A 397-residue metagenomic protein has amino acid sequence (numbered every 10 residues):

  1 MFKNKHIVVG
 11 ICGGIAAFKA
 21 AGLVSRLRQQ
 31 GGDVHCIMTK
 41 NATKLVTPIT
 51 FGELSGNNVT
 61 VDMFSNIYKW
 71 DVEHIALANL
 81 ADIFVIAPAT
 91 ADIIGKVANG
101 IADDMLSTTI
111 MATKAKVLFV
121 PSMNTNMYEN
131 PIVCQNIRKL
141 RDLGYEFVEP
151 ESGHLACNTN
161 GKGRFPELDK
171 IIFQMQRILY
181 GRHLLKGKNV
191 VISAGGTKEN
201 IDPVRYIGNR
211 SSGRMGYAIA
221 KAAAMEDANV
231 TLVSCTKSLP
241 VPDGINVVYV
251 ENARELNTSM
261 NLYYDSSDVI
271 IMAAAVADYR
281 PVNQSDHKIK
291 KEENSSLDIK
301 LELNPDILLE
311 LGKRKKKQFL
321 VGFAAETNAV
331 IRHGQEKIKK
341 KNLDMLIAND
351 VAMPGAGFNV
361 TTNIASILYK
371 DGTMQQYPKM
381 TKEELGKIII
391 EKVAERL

Functional and structural regions predicted by a protein language model:
M1-F119, N124-G213, Y217-L397: A cross-family phosphate/adenosyl-ligand binding-site feature
